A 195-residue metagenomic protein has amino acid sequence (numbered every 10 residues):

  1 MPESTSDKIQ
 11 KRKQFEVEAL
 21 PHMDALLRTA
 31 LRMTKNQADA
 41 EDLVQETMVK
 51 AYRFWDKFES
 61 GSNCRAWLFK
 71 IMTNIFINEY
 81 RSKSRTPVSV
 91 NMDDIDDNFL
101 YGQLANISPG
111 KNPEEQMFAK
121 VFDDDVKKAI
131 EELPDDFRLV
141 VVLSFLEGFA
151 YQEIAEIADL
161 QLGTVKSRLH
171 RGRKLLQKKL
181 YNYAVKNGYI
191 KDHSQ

Functional and structural regions predicted by a protein language model:
P2-R28, R32, A38-E41: A short, charge-rich alpha-helical start-of-domain segment used by transcription regulators
P2-S6, Q14-F15, E156-I157, K174-Q195: C-terminal edge and immediately downstream basic/flexible tail or linker adjoining helix-turn-helix-like DNA-binding
L26, A30, W55, L68 (+1 more regions): Hydrophobic-face residues of short alpha-helical interaction/recognition segments
D42-V49, S62-N74: Structural recognition of an alpha-helix C-terminal capping motif at a helix-to-coil junction
M48-N63, S82-K83: Sigma70-family region 2
K70-M92, Y101, R171: Arg/Lys-rich amphipathic alpha helix in sigma70-family domain 2
N98-E131: Acidic, proline/glycine-rich intrinsically disordered inter-domain spacer in sigma factors
V140-S144: A short pre-motif secondary-structure segment
